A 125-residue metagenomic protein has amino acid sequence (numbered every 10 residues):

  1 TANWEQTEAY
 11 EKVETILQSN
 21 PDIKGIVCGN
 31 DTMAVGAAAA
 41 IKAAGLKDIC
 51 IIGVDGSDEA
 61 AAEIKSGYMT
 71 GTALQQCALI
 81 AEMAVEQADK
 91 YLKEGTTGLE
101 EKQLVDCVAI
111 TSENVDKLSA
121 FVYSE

Functional and structural regions predicted by a protein language model:
A2-A62: Hydrophobic alpha-helical
S19, G67, Y91-G95: Generic structural signal for alpha-helix termini and adjacent loop/cap motifs
A39-A43, S66, E86, K90: Short, well-ordered alpha-helices that flank and scaffold nucleotide-derived cofactor binding pockets
S66-A78: Short beta-strand elements at the ligand-binding edges of bilobed clamshell
Q76-E125: Hinge/cleft segment of the Venus flytrap/periplasmic-binding protein
